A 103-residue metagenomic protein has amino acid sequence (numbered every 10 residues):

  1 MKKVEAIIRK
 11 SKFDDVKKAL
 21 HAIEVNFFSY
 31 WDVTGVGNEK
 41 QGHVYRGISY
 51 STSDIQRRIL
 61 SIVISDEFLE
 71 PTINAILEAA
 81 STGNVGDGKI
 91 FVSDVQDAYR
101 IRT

Functional and structural regions predicted by a protein language model:
M1-T103: Positively charged, small/polar-rich N-terminal and surface patches that mediate targeting and assembly and bind
